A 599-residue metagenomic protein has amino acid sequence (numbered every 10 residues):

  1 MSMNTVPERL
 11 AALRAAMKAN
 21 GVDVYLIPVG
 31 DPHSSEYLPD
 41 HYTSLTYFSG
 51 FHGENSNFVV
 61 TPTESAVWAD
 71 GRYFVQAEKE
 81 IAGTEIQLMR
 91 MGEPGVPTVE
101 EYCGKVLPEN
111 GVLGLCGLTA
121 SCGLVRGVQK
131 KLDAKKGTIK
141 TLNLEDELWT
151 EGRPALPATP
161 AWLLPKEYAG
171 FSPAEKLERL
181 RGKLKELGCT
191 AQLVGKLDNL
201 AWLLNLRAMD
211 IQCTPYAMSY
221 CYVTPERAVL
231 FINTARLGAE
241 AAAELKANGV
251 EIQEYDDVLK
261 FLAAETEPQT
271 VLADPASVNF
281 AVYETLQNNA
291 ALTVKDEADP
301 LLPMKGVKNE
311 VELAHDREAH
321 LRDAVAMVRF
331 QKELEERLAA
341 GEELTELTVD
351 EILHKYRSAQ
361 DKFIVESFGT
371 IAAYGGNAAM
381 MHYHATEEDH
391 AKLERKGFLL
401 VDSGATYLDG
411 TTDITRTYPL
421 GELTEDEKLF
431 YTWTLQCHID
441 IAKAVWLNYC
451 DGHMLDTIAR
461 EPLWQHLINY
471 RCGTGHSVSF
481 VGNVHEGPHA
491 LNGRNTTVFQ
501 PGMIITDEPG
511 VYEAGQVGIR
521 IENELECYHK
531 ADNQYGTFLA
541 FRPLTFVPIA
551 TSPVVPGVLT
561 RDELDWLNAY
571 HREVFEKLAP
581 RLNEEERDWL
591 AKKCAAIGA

Functional and structural regions predicted by a protein language model:
M1-A599: Active-site neighborhoods and metal-handling regions in enzymes and metal-associated proteins
